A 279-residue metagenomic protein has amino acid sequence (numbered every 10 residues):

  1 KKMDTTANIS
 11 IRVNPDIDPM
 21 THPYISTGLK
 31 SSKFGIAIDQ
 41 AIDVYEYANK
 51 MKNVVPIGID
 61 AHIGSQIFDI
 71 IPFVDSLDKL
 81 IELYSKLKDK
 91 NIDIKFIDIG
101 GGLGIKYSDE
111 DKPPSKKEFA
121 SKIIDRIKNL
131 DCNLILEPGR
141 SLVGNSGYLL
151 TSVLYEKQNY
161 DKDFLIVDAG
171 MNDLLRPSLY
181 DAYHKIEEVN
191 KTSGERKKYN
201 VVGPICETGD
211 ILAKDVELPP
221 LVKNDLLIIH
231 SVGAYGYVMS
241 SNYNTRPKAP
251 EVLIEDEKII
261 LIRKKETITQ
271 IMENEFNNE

Functional and structural regions predicted by a protein language model:
K1-F96, I105: Active-site-proximal beta-alpha core segment in soluble small-molecule metabolic enzymes
K2-M3, Y24-T27, I63, F73-V74 (+4 more regions): Short, glycine/charged-enriched secondary-structure capping and boundary segments
V13-I17, I63-I67, G101-I105, R140-L142 (+3 more regions): Glycine-rich beta-alpha junction loops
I17-T21, K95-E110, I135-G147, L174-L175: Flexible glycine/acidic-rich beta-alpha junction loops that bind and position SAM and/or redox cofactors in anaerobic
I36-D39, D43, I71, D75-D78 (+8 more regions): Conserved active-site and cofactor/substrate-binding residues in soluble primary-metabolism enzymes
D69-D75, K106-F119, G144-Y155, K214-E217: Short glycine/threonine-rich loop-to-helix capping motif typified by GTGT followed within a few residues by an Asp-Pro
L80-E82, K86, F119-L130: Alpha-helix-loop-beta-strand connector modules within alpha/beta enzyme cores
K122, D131-E279: Charged (often Lys/Glu-rich) extended helix/loop segments that serve as interaction or gating elements
